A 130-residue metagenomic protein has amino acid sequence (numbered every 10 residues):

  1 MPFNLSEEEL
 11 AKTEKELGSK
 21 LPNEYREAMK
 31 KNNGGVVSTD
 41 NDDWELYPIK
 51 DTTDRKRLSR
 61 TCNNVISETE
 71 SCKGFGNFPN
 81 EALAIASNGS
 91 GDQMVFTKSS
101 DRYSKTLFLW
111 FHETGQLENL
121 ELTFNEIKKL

Functional and structural regions predicted by a protein language model:
M1-D92: A surface-exposed partner-binding patch
T52, G89-D92, S100-R102, T114-Q116: Short, solvent-exposed loop/turn segments at secondary-structure junctions
A86, W110-H112: A generic structural motif
V95-K98, E121: Short conserved micro-motifs at the rims of enzyme active sites and ligand-binding pockets
S99-R102, F124-E126: A short, sequence-level motif marking secondary-structure junctions
K105-L109: Short, compact, well-ordered microdomains
G115-L130: Compact, glycine/acidic-enriched structural inserts
